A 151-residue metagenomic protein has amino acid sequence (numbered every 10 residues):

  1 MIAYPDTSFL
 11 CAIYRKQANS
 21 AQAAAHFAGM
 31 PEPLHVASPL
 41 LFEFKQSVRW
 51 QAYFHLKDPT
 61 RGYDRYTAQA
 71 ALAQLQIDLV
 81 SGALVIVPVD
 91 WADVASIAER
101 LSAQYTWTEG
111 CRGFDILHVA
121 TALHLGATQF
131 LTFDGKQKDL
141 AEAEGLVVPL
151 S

Functional and structural regions predicted by a protein language model:
M1, Q76-L79, A98-L101: Short, basic/glycine-rich phosphate-binding loops at helix/coil junctions that contact nucleotide phosphates
M1-Y63, E144-V147: Short, well-structured N-terminal submotif of metal-dependent ribonuclease cores
L40-E43, T67, A71, V94: Hydrophobic/aromatic residues within well-ordered alpha-helical segments
F54-V87: Helix-adjacent hinge/juxtasegments
G82-G135, D139: Active-site neighborhoods of divalent-metal-dependent phosphate/nucleic-acid chemistry enzymes
